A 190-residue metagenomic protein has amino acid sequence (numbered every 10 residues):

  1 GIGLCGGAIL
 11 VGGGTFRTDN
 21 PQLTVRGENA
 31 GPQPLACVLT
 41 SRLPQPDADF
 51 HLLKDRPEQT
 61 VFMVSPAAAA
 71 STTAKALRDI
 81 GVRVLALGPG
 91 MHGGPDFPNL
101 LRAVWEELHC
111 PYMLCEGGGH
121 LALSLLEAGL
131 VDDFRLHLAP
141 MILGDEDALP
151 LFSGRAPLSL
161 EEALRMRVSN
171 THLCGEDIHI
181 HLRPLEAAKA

Functional and structural regions predicted by a protein language model:
G1-A190: Enzymes that bind and transform nitrogen-containing heteroaromatic metabolites
